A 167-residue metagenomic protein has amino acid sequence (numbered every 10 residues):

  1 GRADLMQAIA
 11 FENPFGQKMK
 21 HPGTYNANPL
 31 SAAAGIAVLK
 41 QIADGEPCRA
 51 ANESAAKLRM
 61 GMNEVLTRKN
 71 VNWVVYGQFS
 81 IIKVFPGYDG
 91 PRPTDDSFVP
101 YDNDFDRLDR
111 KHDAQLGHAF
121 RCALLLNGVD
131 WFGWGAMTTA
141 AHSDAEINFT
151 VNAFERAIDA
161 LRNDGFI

Functional and structural regions predicted by a protein language model:
G1-I167: Conserved N-terminal phosphate-binding loop of PLP-dependent enzymes in the Aspartate aminotransferase
